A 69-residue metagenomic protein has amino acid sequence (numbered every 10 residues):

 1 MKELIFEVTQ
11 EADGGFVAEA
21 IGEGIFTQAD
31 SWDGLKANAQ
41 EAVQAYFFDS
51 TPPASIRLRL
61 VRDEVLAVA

Functional and structural regions predicted by a protein language model:
M1-I5, A37-A69: Short, charged, surface-exposed hinge/linker loops at domain edges that act as mobile lids or interdomain connectors
I5-E7, V17: Short, surface-exposed charged micro-motifs
T9-D13: Short beta-strand micro-motifs enriched in acidic
G14-D49: Amphipathic, hydrophobic secondary-structure cores in small proteins
